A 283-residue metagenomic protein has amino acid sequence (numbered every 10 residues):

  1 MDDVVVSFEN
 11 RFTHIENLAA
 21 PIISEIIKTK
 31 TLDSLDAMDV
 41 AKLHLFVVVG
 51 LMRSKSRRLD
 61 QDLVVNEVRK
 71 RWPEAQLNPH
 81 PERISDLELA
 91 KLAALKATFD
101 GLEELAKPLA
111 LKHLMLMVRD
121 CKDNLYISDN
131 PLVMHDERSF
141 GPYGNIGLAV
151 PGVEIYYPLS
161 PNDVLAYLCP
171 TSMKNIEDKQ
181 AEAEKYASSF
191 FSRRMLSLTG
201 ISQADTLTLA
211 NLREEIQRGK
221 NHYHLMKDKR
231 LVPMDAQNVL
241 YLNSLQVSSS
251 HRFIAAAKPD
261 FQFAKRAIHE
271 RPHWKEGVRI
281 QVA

Functional and structural regions predicted by a protein language model:
M1-A283: Alpha-helical structural context detector biased toward long hydrophobic helices
